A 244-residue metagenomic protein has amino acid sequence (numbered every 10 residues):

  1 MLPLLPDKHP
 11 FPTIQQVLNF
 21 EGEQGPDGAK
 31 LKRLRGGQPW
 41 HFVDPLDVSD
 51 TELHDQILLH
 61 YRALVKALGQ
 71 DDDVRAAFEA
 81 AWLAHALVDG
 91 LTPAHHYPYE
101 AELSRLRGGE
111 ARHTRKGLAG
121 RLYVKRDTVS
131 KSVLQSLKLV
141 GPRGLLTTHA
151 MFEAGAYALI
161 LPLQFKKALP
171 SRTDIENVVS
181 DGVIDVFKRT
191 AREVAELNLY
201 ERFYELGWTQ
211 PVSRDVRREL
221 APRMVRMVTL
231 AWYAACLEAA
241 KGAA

Functional and structural regions predicted by a protein language model:
M1-F78, H96-A244: N-terminal, motif-rich segments that launch catalysis or mediate targeting to/interaction with membranes, typified by
A76-V88: Short alpha-helix carrying the canonical HExxH Zn2+-binding catalytic motif
V88, T92-H96: Active-site-flanking alpha-helical
